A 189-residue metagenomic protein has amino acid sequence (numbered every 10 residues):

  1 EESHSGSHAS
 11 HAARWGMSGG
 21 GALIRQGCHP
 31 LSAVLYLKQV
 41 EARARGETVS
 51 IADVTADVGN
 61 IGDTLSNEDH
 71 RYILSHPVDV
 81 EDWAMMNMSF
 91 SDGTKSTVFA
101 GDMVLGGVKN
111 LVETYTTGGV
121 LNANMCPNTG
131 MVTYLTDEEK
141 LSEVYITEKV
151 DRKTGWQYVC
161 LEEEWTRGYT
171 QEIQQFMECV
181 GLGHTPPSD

Functional and structural regions predicted by a protein language model:
E1-P77: Predominantly a Rossmann-like dinucleotide-binding segment in NAD(P)-dependent oxidoreductases
S7-G19, V40-S50, D92-G107, S142-K153: Short secondary-structure transition/capping segments
A22, Q26, A84-M86, W165: Glycine/small-residue-rich pyrophosphate-binding loop that anchors the diphosphate of NDP-sugar donors
L31-S32, Y36-V40, E47-D53, G59 (+2 more regions): Glycine-rich, aromatic-lined ligand/substrate-binding cores of catalytic and carbohydrate-binding domains
D63-D79, N110-D189: C-terminal glycine/acidic-rich active-site capping loop/insertion
